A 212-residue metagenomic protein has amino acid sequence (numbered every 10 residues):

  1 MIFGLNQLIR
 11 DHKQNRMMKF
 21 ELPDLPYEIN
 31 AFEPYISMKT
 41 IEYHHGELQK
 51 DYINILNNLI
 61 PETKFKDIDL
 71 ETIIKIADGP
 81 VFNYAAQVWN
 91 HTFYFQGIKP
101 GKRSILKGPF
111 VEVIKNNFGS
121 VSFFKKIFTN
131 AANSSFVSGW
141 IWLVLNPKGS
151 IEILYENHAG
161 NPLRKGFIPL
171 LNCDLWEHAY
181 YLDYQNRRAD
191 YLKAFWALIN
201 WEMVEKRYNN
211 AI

Functional and structural regions predicted by a protein language model:
I2-I212: Feature for soluble, non-membrane regions of globular proteins
